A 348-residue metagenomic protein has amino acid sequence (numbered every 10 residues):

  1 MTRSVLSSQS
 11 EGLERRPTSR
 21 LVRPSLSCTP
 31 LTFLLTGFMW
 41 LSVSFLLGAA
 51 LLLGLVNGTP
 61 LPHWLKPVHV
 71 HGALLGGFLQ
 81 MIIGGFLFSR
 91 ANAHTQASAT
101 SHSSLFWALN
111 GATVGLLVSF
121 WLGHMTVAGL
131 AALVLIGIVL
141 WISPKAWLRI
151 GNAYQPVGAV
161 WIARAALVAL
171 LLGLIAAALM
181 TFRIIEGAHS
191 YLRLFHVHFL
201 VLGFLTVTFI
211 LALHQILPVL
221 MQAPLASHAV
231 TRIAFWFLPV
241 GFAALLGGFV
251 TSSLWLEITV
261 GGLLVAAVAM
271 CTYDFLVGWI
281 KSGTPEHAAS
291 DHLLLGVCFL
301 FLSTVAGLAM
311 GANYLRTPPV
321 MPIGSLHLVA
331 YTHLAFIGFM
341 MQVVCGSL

Functional and structural regions predicted by a protein language model:
M1-L348: Hydrophobic alpha-helical transmembrane segments of multi-pass integral membrane proteins
